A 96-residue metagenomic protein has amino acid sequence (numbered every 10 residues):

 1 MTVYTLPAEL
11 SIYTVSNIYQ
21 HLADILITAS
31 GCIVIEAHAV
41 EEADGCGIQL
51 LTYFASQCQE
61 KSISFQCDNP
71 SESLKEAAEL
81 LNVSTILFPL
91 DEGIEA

Functional and structural regions predicted by a protein language model:
M1-C46, T52-A96: STAS-like cytosolic regulatory interaction modules
